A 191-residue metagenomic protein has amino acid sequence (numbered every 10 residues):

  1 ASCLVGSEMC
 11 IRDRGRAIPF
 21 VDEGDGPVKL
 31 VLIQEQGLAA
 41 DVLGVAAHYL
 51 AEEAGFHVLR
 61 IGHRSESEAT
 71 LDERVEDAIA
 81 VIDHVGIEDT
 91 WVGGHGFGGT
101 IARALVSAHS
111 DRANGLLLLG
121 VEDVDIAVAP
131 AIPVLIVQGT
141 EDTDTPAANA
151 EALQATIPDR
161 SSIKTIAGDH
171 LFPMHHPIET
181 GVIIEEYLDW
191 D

Functional and structural regions predicted by a protein language model:
A1-I11: Single conserved hydrophobic/aromatic residue that forms the stacking wall/gate of nucleotide- or nucleobase-binding
P19-E66: Conserved HGGG/HGGXW glycine-rich cap/lid loop of the alpha/beta-hydrolase fold
V75-T90: Conserved acidic catalytic loop of the alpha/beta-hydrolase fold
G94-G98, A102: Gly/Ala-rich beta-loop-alpha elbow adjacent to hydrolase catalytic centers
D111-D123: A conserved short beta-strand
P130, I136-Q138, D142: Short beta-strand/loop motif that positions the catalytic acidic residue of the alpha/beta-hydrolase fold
P146-Q154: Short alpha-helix in the alpha/beta-hydrolase fold that links the catalytic acid
G168-P177: Catalytic histidine-centered segment of alpha/beta-hydrolase-like enzymes
